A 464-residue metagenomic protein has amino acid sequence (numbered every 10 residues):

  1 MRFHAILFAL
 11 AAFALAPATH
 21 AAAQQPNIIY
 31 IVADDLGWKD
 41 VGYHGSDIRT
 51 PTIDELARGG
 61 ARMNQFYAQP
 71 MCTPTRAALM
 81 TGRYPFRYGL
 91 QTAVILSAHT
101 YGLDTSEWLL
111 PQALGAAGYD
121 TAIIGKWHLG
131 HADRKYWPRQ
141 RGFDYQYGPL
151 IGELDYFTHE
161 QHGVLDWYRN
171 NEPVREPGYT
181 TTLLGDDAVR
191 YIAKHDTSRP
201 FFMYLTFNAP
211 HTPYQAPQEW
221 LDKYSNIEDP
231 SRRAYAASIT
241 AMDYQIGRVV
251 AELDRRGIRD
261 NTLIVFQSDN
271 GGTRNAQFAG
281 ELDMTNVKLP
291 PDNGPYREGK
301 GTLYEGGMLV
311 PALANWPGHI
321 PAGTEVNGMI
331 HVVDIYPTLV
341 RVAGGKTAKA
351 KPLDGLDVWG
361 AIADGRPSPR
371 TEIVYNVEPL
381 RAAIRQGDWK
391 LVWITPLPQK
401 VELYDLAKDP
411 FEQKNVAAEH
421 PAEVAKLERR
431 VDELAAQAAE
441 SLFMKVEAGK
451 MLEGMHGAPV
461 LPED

Functional and structural regions predicted by a protein language model:
R2-F3, F8-A12, A21-T395, Q399-E402 (+5 more regions): Formylglycine-dependent sulfatase
A16-A18: N-terminal signal peptide c-region/cleavage motif recognized by signal peptidases
